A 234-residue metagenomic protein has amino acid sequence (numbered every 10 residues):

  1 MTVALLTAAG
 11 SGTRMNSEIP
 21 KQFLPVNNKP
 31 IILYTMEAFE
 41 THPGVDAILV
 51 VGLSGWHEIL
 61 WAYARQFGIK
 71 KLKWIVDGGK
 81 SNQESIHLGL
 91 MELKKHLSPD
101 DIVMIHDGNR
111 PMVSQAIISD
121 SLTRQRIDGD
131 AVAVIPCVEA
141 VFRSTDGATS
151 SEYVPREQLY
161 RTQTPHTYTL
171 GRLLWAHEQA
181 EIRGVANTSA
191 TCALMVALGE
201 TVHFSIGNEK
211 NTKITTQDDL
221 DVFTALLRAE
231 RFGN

Functional and structural regions predicted by a protein language model:
T2-I59: N-terminal glycine-rich phosphate-binding loop and ensuing alpha1 helix
L6, I32, G89, D107 (+3 more regions): Residue-level signal for inorganic ion chemistry
M36-E40, A64, L93: Hydrophobic C-terminal alpha-helix "anchor/cap" residues
R65-D101: Short phosphate-binding loop-to-helix
K94-P99, V185, L226-N234: Generic C-terminal helix-cap and adjacent flexible tail
I102-H106: Short aromatic-hydrophobic micro-motifs that form the base-stacking/packing surface for donor nucleotide recognition
M112-S205, N234: Conserved core of the sugar-phosphate nucleotidyltransferase
N211-N234: Hydrophobic helical membrane-anchoring modules
